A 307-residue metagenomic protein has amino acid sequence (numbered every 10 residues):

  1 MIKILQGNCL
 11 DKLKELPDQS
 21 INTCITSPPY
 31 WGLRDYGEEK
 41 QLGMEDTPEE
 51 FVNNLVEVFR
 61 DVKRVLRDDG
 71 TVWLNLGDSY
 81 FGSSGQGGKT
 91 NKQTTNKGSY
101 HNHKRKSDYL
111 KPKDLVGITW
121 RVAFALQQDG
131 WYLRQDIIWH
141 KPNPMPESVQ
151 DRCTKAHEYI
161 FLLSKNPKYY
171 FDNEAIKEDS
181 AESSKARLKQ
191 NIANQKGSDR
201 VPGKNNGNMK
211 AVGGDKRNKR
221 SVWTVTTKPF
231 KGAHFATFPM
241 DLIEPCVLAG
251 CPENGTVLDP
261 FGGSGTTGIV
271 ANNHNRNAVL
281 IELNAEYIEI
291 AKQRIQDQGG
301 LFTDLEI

Functional and structural regions predicted by a protein language model:
I2-L301, I307: Core catalytic lobe of class I
